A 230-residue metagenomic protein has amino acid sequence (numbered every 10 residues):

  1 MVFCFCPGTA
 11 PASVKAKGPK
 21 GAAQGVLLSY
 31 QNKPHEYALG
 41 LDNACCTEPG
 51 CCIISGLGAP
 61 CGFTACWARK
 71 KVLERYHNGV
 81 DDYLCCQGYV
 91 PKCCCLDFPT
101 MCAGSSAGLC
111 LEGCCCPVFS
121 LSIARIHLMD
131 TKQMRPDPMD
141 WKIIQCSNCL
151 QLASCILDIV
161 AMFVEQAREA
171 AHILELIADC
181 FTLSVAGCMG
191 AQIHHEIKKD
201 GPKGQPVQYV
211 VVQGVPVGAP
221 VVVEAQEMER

Functional and structural regions predicted by a protein language model:
M1-R230: Intracellular leaflet-associated regions of eukaryotic membrane-associated proteins
